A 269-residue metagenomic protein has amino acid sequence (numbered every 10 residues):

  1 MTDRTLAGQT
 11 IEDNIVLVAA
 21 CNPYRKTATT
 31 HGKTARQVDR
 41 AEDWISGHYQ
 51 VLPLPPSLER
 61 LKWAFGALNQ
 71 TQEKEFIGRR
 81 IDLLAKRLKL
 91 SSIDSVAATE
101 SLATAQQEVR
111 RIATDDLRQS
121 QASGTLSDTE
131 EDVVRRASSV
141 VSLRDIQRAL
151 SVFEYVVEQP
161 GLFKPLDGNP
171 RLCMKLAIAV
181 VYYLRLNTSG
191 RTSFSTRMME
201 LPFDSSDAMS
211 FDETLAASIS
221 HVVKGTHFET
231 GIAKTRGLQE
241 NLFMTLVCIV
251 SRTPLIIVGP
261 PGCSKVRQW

Functional and structural regions predicted by a protein language model:
M1, L17-A20, W63, S142 (+3 more regions): Structural signal for hydrophobic/aromatic residues that build the beta-strand cores of folded beta-sheet domains
M1-E42: Conserved catalytic/switch belt of AAA+ P-loop NTPases
T2-L6, I45-Q50, V133-R136, G231 (+3 more regions): Eukaryotic intrinsically disordered and solvent-exposed regulatory patches
G8-D13, L54-S57, E131-D132, C248-S251 (+1 more regions): Intrinsically disordered, low-complexity regulatory regions enriched in Ser/Pro/Gly/Thr and acidic residues
N14-V16, H48-Q239: Conserved AAA+ ATPase small/helical "lid" subdomain
A19-Y24, A67-N69, D145-L150, I249 (+1 more regions): Residues that form ligand- and interface-recognition hot spots within folded domains
R25-H31, T71-E75, K265-R267: Switch/connector loops and helix/strand junctions flanking conserved nucleotide-binding motifs in nucleotide-processing
I219-W269: Terminal-proximal interaction/regulatory segments of ATP-powered molecular machines
